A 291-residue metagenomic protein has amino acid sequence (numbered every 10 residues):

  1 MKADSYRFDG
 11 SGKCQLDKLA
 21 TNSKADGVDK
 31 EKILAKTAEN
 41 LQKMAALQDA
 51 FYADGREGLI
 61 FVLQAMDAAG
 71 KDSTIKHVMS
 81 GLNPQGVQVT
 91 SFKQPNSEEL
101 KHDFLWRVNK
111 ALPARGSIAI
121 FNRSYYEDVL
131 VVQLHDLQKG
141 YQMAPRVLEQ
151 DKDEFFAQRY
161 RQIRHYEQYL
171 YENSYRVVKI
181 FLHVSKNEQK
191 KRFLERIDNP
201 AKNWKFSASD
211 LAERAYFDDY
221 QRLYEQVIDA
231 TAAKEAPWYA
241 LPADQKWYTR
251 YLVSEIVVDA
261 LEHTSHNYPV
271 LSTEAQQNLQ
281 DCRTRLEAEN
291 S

Functional and structural regions predicted by a protein language model:
M1-S291: Flexible, compositionally biased loop and terminal segments
